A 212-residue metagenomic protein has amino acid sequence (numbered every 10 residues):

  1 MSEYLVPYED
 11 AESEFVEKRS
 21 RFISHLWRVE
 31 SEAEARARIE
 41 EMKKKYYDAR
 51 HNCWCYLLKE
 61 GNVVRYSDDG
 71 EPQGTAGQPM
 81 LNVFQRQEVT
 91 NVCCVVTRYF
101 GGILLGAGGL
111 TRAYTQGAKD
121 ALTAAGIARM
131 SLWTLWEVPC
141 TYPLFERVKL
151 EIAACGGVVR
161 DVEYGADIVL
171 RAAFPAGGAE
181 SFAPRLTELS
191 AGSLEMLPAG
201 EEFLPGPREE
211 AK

Functional and structural regions predicted by a protein language model:
M1-T75, L197-K212: C-terminal regulatory domains involved in ligand/effector binding and gene-expression control
H25, C53-W54, N91-C94, L135 (+2 more regions): Structural motif
Y46-A49, C155-R160, T187-E195: A common structural junction motif
M80-A124: Active-site beta-strand/loop microenvironment that shapes enzyme catalytic pockets
I127-L144: Short glycine-/aliphatic-rich beta-strand segments at the starts of folded cytosolic domains
P139-G157: Short amphipathic alpha-helix segments
V148-A154, S181-S190: Short amphipathic alpha-helices in soluble, non-transmembrane regions that often serve as interface/regulatory elements
A172-S181: Terminal, non-globular segments
